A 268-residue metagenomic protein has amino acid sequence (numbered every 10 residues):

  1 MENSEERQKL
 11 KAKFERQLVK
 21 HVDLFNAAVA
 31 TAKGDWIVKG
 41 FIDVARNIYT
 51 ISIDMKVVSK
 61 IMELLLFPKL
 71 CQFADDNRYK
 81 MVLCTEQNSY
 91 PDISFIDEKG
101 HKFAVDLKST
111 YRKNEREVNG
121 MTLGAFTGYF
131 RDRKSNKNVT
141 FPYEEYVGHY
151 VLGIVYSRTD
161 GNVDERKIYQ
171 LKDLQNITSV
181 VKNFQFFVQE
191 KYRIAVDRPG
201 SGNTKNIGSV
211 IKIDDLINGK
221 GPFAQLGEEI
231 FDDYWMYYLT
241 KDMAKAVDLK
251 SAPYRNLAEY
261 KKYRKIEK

Functional and structural regions predicted by a protein language model:
M1-S89, S109-K268: Nucleic-acid endonuclease domains
D54, D97-K99: Residue-level detector of alpha-helix boundary/anchor positions
I93-F95, F103-S109: Conserved catalytic cores of phosphodiester-cleaving nucleases, focusing on short active-site segments
G100-F103, H149-Y150: Conserved active-site beta-strand-loop modules that form the wall/rim of enzyme catalytic pockets and either contain
